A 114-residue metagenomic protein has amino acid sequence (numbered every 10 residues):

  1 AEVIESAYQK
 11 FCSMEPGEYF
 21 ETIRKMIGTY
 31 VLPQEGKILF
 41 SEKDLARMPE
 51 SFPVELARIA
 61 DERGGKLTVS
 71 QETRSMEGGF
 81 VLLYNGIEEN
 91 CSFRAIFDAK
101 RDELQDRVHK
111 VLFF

Functional and structural regions predicted by a protein language model:
E2-F114: Elongated, mostly alpha-helical coiled-coil "stalk/stator" tethers of large membrane protein machines
